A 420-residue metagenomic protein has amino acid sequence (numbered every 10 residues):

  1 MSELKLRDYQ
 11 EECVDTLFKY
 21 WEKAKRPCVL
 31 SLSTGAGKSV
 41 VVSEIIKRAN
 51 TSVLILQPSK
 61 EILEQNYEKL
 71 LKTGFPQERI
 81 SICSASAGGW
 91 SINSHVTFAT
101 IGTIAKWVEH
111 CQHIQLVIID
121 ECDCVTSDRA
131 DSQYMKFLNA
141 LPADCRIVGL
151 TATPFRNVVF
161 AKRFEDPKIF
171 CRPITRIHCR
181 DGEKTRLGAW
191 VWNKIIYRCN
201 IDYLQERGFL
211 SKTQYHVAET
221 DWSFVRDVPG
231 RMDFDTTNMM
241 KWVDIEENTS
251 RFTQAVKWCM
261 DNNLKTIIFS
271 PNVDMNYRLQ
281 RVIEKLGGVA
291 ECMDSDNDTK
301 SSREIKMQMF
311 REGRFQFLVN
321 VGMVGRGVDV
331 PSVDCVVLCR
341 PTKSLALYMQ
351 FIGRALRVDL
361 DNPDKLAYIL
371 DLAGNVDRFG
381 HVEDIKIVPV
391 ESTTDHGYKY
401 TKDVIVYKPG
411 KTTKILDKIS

Functional and structural regions predicted by a protein language model:
M1-V29: Conserved pre-motif I regulatory segment
K23-I45: Walker A/P-loop
V41, R48-K72, V273: Conserved Walker A/P-loop ATP-binding site and its immediately adjacent core in helicase/helicase-like ATPase domains
S81-C83, A87-W90, Y277-R278, G288-G322: Conserved helicase ATPase core of P-loop NTP-dependent helicases/translocases
S127-T213: Post-DEXD/H (motif II) to motif III coupling segment of the RecA-like Helicase ATP-binding lobe
G188-I267: Conserved interdomain linker/interface between the two RecA-like ATPase lobes of SF2 helicase motors
D202-S211, D359-I419: A conserved SF2-helicase RecA2
S344-A367: Conserved SF2 helicase motif VI
